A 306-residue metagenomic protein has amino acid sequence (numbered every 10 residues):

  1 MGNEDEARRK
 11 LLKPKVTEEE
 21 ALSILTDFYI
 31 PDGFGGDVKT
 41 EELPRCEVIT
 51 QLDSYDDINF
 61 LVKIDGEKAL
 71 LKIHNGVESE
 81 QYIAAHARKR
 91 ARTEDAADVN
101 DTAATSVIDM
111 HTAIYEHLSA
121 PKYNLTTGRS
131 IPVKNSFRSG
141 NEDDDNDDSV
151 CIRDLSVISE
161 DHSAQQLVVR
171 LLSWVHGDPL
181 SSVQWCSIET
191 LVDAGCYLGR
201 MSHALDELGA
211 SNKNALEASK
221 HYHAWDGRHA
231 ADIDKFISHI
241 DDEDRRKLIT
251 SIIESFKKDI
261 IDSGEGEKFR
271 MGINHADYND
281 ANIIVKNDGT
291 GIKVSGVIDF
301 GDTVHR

Functional and structural regions predicted by a protein language model:
G2-R45: Juxta-kinase regulatory segment immediately upstream of eukaryotic protein kinase catalytic domains
T17-Y29, A210, A231-A276, K286-I292: An alpha-helical support segment within catalytic cores of ATP-dependent transferases
A21, Y55-I58, H111: Short N-terminal amphipathic alpha-helix/helix-capping patch enriched in small hydrophobics with frequent Ser/Thr
G35-K63: Active-site-flanking structural segment that lines cofactor/substrate pockets
I49-Q51, E160-H162, I273-N274: Short Gly/Pro-enriched turn/cap motifs at secondary-structure boundaries
D53-G66, L70-L71, K257-R306: Active-site acidic catalytic loop and adjacent metal/ATP-binding pocket of ATP-dependent phosphoryl transfer enzymes
K63-A210: ATP-binding pocket architecture of kinase catalytic cores
S181-K247, F269-M271: A cross-family kinase active-site recognition segment
